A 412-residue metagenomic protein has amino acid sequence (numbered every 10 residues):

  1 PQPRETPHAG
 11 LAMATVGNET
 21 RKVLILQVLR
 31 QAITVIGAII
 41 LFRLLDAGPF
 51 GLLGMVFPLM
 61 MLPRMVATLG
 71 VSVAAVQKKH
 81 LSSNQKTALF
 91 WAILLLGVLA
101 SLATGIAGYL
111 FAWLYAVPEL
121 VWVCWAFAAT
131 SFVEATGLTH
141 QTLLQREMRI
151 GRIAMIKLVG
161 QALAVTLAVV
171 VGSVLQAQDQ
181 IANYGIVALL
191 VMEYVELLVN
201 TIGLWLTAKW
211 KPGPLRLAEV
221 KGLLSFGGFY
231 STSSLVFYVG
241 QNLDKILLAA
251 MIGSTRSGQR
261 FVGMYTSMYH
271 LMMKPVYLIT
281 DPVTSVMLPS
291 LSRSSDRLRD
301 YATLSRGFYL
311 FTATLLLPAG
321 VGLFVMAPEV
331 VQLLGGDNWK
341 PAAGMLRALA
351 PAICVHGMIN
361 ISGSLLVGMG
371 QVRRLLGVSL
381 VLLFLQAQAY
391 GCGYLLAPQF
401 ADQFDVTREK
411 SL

Functional and structural regions predicted by a protein language model:
P1-P3, W91-A116, T166, V170-S173 (+3 more regions): Alpha-helical transmembrane segments of multi-pass membrane transport and lipid-handling proteins
P1-V16, G151, A182-L189, I202-Q241 (+1 more regions): Interhelical loop/hinge segments that connect adjacent transmembrane helices in multipass membrane
A12-V71, L94-Y109, T130, Q161-V165 (+3 more regions): Signature of the first transmembrane helix
V16-G17, V73-S83, V133-I156, V170 (+3 more regions): Membrane-interface junctions at transmembrane-helix termini in multi-pass inner-membrane proteins
I36-R64, V121-W122, A182, I186 (+5 more regions): Interfacial/gating helices of multi-pass transporter permease domains
P58, L62-V66, L94, V98 (+10 more regions): Alpha-helical transmembrane segments of multi-pass membrane proteins
V66-S83, R146, M268, M272-L316 (+1 more regions): Helix-loop junctions and terminal segments of transmembrane helices in multi-pass membrane transport/translocation
V121-A128, A154-K209, G222-F226, S233 (+3 more regions): Hydrophobic alpha-helical transmembrane segments
